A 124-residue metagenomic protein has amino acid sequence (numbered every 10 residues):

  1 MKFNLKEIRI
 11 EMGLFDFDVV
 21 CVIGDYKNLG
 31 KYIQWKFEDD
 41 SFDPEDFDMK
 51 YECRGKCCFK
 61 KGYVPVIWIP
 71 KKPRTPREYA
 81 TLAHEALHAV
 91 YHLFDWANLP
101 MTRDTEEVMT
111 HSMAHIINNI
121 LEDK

Functional and structural regions predicted by a protein language model:
M1-K31: Charge-rich, low-complexity N-terminal segments
L5-M12, I33, F47, M113 (+1 more regions): Extended hydrophobic/Leu-rich segments
V19-C21, I67, L82: Hydrophobic beta-strand residues in large extracellular and virion-surface proteins
G24-P76, A89-L93: Active-site scaffold of zinc-dependent metalloenzymes
P73, R77, M101-D104: Short, solvent-exposed segments of well-ordered alpha helices
R77-A86: Short alpha-helical catalytic segment bearing the HExxH-like zincin motif of zinc-dependent metalloproteases
A86-T105: Catalytic Zn2+-binding segment of zinc metalloproteases
P100-K124: Post-HExxH zinc-binding segment in Zn-dependent metallohydrolases
